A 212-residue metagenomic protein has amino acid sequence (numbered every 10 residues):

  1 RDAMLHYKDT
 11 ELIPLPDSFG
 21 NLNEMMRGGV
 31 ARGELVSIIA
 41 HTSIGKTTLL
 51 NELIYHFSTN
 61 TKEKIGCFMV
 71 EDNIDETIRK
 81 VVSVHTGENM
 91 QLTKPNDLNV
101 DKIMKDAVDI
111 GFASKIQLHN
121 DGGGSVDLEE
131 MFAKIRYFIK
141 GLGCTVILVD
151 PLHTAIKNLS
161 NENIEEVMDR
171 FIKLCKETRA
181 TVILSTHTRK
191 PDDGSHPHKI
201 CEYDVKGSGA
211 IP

Functional and structural regions predicted by a protein language model:
R1-E88: The Walker A/P-loop phosphate-binding site
D2-A3, T61-N161, E166: Conserved inter-motif catalytic segment of the P-loop NTP-binding fold
L15, A31, T47-L50, V70 (+7 more regions): Active-site-proximal structural scaffolding
L22, M26, M131-R136, F171: Generic hydrophobic alpha-helical segments
E24, I39, E162-P212: Phosphate-binding/switch region of NTP-binding enzymes
G28-A31, F57-N60, I110-G111, Y137-L142 (+2 more regions): Conserved catalytic network of the ASCE P-loop NTPase/AAA+ motor domain
E34-V36, I65, C144-V149, A180-L184: Generic beta-sheet signal
V36-A40, S114-G122, A155, K190-S195: Short, basic, glycine/proline-bearing loop/turn elements
